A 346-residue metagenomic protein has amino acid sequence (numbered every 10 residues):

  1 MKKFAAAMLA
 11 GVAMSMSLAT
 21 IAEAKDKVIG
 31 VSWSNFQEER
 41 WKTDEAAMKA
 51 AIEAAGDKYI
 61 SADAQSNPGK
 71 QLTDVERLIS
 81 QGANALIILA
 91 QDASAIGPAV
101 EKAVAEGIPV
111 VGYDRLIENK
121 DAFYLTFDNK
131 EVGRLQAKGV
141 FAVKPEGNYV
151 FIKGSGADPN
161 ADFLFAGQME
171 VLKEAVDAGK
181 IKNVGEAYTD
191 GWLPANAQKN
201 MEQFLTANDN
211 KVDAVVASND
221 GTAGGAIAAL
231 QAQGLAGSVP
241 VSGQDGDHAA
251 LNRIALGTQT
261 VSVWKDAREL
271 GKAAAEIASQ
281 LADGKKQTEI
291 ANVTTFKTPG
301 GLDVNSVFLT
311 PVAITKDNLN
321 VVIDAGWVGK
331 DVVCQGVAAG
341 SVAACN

Functional and structural regions predicted by a protein language model:
K3-A5, A22-N346: A residue-level marker of the well-folded mature domains of exported/periplasmic proteins
A5-A13: Sec-dependent signal peptide hydrophobic core
M14-E23: C-terminal segment of classical bacterial N-terminal signal peptides
